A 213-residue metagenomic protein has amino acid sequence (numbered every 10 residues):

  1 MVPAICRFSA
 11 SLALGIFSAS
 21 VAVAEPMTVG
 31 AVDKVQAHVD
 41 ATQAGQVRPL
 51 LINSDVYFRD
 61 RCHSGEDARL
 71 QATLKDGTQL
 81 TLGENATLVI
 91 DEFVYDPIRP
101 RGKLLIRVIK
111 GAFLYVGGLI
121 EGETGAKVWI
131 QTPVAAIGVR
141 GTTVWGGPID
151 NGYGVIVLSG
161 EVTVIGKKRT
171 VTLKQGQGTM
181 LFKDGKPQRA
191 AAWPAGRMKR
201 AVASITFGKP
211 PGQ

Functional and structural regions predicted by a protein language model:
M1-A4: N-terminal secretory signal peptides that target proteins for export/translocation
C6-F8, A37: Elongated, non-catalytic scaffold/linker segments and compositionally distinctive motifs
S9-A19: Bacterial N-terminal signal peptides
A24-Q213: Flexible, surface-exposed loop/linker segments and immediately adjacent secondary-structure boundaries
